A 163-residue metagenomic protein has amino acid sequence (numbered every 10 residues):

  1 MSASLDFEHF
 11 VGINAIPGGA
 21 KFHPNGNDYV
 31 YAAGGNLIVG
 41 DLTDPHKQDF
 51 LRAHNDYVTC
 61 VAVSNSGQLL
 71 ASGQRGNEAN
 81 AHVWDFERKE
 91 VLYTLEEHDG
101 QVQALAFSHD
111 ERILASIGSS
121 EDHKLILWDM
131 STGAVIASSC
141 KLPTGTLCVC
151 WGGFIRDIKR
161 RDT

Functional and structural regions predicted by a protein language model:
M1-A15, D44-Q48: A short helix->beta-strand "capping" segment at the edge of beta-propeller domains
E8-N36: Beta-strand-rich domains and repeat architectures in extracellular enzymes and scaffolds, especially beta-propellers
V11-A15, R52-V58, E96-V102, C140-T146: WD40/WD-repeat beta-propeller blade N-cap
P24-N25, N65-S66, H109-D110, G153-I158: Residue-level detector of Asp-centered blade-edge/turn motifs that repeat once per structural unit in beta-propeller
A33, G73-N77, I117-E121: Conserved strand-to-loop turn within each blade of WD40 beta-propeller repeats
L37-D41, A81-W84, L105, H123-D129: WD40-repeat beta-propellers
